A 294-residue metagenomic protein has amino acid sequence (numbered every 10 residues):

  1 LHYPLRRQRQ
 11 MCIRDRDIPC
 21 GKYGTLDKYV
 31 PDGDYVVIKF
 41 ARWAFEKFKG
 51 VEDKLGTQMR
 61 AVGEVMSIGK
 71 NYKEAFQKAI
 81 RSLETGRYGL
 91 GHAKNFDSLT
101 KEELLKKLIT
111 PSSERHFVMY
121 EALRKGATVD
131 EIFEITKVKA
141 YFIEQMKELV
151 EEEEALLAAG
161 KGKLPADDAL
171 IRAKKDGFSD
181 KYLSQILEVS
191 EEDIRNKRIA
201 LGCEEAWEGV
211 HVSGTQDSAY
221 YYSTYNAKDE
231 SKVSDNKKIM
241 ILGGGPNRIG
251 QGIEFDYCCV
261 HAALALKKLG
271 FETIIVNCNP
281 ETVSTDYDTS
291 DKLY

Functional and structural regions predicted by a protein language model:
L1-I13: Single conserved hydrophobic/aromatic residue that forms the stacking wall/gate of nucleotide- or nucleobase-binding
R6-R7, R115, M119, T128-V129 (+4 more regions): Extended, hydrophobic alpha-helical segments in both membrane/secreted and soluble proteins
M11-C12, R16-V30, Y35: Active-site loops and adjacent core secondary-structure elements that bind or stabilize anionic groups
D15, P31-G89: Mobile "lid/hinge" segments at catalytic clefts and subdomain interfaces of large enzymes
D27-K28, G56-Q58, E230-V233: Replace "in large, NTP-powered and nucleic-acid-processing enzymes" with "in large, NTP-powered factors and other
E46-K49, F76-Q77, G91, K181-Y182 (+3 more regions): Short helix/loop capping segments that flank catalytic or ligand/cofactor-binding pockets
I68-S218, T289-Y294: Terminal amphipathic helices with adjacent charged low-complexity linkers/tails
N196-I199, E205-Y294: ATP-binding N-terminal substructure of ATP-dependent carboxylate-amine bond-forming enzymes
